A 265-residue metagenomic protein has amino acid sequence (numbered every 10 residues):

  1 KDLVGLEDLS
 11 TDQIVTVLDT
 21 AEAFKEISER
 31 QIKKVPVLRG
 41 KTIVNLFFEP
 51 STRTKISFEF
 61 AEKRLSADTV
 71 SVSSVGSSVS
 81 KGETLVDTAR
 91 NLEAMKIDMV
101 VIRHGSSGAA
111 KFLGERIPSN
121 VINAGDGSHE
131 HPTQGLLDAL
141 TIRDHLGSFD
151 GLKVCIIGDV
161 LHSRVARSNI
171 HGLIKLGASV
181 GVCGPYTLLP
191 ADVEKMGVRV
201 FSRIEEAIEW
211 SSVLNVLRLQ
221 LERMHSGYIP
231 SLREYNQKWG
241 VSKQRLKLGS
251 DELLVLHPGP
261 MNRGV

Functional and structural regions predicted by a protein language model:
K1-F60: Positively charged, low-complexity intrinsically disordered leader regions
L38-I43, D150-V154, E252: Phosphate-coordination loops involved in phosphoryl transfer and adenosine-cofactor binding
T42-K96: Active-site cofactor/substrate anionic-group-binding motifs, chiefly glycine- and Lys/Arg-rich phosphate-binding loops
F48-F60, R143-R218, E222: Glycine-rich phosphate/diphosphate-binding loop of Rossmann-like nucleotide-binding domains
L65, R116-P118, L176, E194-G197 (+1 more regions): Short, structured coil segments at secondary-structure junctions
V75-S77, G125-E130, P185-Y186: Short, acidic/turn-prone active-site loops that include or flank metal/cofactor- and phosphate-binding residues
D87-E93, I97-G172, H257: Anion-binding alpha/beta catalytic cores of soluble intermediary-metabolism enzymes, centered on
V193-V265: Rossmann-like adenosine-cofactor binding region
